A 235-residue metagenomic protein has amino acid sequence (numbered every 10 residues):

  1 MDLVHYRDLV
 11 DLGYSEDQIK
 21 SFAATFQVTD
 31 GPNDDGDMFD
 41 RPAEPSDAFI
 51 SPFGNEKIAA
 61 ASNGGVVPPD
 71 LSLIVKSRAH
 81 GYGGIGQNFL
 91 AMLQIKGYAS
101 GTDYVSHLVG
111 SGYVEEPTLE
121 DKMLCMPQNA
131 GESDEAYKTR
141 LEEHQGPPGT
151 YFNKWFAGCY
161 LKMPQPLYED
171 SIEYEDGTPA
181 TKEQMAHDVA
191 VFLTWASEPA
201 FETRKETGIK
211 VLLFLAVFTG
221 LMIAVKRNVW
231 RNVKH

Functional and structural regions predicted by a protein language model:
M1-V4, K76, P164: Detector for the c-type heme attachment site
M1-V66, G81, G112-K122, G146-C159 (+2 more regions): Periplasmic/extracellular electron-transfer cofactor-ligation site, primarily the c-type cytochrome heme-c attachment
D70, S100, Y104, Q184 (+1 more regions): Extracytoplasmic/secreted proteins, especially bacterial periplasmic and envelope-associated proteins
S72-P148: Acidic, glycine-rich loop-and-strand cores that form catalytic or ligand-binding grooves in diverse globular domains
M123-Q165, I209-T219: Amphipathic alpha-helical surface "interface" segments used for docking/oligomerization or membrane association within
W155-A157, L161-W195: Extended, hydrophilic extramembrane loops/domains of integral membrane proteins
W195-E206: Membrane-proximal loop-to-helix boundary features in eukaryotic membrane proteins
R204-H235: Juxtamembrane interface at the cytosolic side of transmembrane helices
